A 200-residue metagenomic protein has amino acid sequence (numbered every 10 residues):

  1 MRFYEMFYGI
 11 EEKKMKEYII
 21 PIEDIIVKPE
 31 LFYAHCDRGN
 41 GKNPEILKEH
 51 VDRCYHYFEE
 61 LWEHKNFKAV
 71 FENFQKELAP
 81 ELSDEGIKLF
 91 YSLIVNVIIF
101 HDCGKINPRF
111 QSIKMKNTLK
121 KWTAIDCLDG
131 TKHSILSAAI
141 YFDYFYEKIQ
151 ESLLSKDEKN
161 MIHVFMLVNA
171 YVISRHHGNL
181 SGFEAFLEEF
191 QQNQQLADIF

Functional and structural regions predicted by a protein language model:
F3, F7-E11, Y18, E23-F200: Accessory nucleic-acid engagement/destabilization modules that flank
